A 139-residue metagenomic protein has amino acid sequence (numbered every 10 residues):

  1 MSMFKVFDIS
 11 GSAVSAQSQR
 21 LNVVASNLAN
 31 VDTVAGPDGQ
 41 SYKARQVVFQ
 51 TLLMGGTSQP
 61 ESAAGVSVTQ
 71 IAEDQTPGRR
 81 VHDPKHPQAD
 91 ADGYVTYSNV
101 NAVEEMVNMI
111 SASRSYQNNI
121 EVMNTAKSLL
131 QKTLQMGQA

Functional and structural regions predicted by a protein language model:
M1-A139: Amphipathic alpha-helical polymerization modules
